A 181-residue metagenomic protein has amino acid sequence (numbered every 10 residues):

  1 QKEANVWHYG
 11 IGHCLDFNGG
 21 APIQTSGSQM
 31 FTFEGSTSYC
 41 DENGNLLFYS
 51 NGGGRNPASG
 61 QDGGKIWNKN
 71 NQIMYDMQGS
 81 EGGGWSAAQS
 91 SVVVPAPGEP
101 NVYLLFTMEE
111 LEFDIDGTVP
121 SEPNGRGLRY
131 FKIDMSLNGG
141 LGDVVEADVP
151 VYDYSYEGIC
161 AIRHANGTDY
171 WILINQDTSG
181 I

Functional and structural regions predicted by a protein language model:
K2-Q89, V94-G98, T107-V144: Beta-propeller domains
G44, P100, G167-Y170: Conserved loop/turn motif of beta-propeller repeat scaffolds
Y103-L105, I172: Hydrophobic beta-strand positions that form the internal "hydrophobic ladder" of WD40/Gbeta-like beta-propeller blades
E112-I115, N138-G140, Y154-I159, S179-I181: Short, well-ordered, mixed-charge alpha-helical segments that flank or form enzyme active sites
E146-R163: Surface loop/turn signatures of beta-propeller and other carbohydrate-active proteins
A165-I181: Beta-propeller domains
